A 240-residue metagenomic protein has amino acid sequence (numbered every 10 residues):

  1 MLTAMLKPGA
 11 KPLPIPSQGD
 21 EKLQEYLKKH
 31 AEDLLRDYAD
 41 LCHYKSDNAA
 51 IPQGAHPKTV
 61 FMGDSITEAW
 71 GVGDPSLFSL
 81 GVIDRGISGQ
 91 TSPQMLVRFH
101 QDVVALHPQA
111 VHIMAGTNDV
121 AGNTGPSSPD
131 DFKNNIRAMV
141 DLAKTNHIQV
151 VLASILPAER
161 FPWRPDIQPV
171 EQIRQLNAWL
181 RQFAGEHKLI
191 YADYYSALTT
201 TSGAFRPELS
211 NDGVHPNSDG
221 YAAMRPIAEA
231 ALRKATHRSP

Functional and structural regions predicted by a protein language model:
M1-V60, V72, S76-L77, L106 (+1 more regions): N-terminal secretory targeting modules
Y44-A49, V97-H100, A138, L176-A178: A generic local structural motif
F61-M62, T67-R85, S92-K133, L156-A158: Oxyanion-hole/transition-state-stabilizing segment in secreted/luminal serine hydrolases and related acyltransferases
S128-R137, V170-L176: Charged helix-capping and loop-helix junction motifs
V140-K144: Surface-exposed amphipathic alpha-helices with a cationic face
N146-Q149: A short helix->loop->beta-strand "cap" motif at the edges of active sites that frequently abuts
L156-P240: Catalytic His-Asp segment of secreted/periplasmic serine-dependent ester chemistry enzymes
